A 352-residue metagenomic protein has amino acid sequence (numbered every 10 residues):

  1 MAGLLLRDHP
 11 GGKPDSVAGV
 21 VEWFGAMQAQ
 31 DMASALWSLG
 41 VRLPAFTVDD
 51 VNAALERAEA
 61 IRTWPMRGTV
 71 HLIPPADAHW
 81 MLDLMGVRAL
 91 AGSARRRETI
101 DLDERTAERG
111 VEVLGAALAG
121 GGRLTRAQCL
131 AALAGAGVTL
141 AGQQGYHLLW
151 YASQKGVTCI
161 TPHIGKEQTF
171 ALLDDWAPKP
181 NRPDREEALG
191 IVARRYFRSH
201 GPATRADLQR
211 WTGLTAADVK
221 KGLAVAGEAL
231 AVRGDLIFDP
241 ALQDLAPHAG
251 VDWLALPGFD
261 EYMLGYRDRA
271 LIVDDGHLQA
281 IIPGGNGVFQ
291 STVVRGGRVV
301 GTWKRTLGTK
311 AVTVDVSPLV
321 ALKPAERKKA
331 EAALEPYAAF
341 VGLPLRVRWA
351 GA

Functional and structural regions predicted by a protein language model:
M1-A141, D275-G276, T313: Phosphate-backbone binding and catalysis cores of DNA-processing enzymes
E56-P65, T69-V70, Q154-H163, G227-G234: A short, conserved structural fragment
I73-A78, I164-R182, L236-H248: Short, cationic-aromatic polyanion-contact patches
D83-R95, D174-R195, S199, D252-P257 (+1 more regions): Short, amphipathic alpha-helical interaction segments positioned at domain boundaries
V113-G145, R194-D235: Internal, well-folded beta-alpha domain core
G142-K220: Loop-centered beta-sheet repeat module
D218, V225-L278: Non-catalytic regulatory appendages
D275, I281-A352: Glycine-rich, small/acidic residue-mixed loop/short-helix segments
